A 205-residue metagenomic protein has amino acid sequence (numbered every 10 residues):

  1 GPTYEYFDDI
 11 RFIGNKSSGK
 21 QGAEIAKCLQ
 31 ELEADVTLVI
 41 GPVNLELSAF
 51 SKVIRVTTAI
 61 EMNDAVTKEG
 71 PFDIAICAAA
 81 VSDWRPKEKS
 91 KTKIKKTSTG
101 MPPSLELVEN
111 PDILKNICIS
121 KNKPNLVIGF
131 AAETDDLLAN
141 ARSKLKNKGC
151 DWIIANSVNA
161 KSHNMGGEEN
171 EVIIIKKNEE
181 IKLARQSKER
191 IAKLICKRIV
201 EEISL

Functional and structural regions predicted by a protein language model:
G1-T58: Glycine-rich phosphate/diphosphate-binding loop of Rossmann-like nucleotide-binding domains
P2, N122, D136-L205: Glycine-rich phosphate/adenylate-binding loop
P2-D8, S48, A79, K89 (+4 more regions): Residue-level signal for pocket-adjacent positions within structured domains
Y6-K20, S98-E109, A132-E133, A184-Q186: Short, glycine-rich nucleotide/cofactor-binding loops
I10-G14, S51-I54, K89-K93, R142-K144 (+1 more regions): Short, glycine/charged-enriched secondary-structure capping and boundary segments
Q21-G22, E109, I113, I191: Catalytic-loop motifs flanking and including active-site residues across diverse enzymes
K27, E31, I119, K197 (+1 more regions): Short, well-ordered alpha-helices that flank and scaffold nucleotide-derived cofactor binding pockets
T57-A131, D135-V158, S162: Glycine-rich phosphate-binding loop
